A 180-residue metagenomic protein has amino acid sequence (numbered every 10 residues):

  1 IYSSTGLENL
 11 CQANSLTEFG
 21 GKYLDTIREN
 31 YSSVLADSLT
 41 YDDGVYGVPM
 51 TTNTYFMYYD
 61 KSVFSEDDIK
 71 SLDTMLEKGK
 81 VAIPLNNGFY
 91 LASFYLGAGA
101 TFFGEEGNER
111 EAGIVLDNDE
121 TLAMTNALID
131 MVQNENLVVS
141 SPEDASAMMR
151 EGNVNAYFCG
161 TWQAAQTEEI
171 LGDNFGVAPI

Functional and structural regions predicted by a protein language model:
Y2, Y59, C159: A conserved hydrophobic position in a structured secondary element of the catalytic/binding core that shapes
S3-F56, D67, E77, A178: Hinge/lid segment of periplasmic solute-binding proteins
S3-G6, S15, F19, D68-M75 (+6 more regions): Stable alpha-helical elements in mature extracytoplasmic
G6, M131-I180: Extracytoplasmic/periplasmic substrate-binding proteins
C11-N14, G79, L85, A98-F102 (+3 more regions): Sec/Tat-exported extracytoplasmic proteins
G44-Y55, D73-I114, E120, V154: Extracytoplasmic/periplasmic solute-binding protein
S62-K70, T101: Short helix-loop capping/hinge motifs at secondary-structure junctions, enriched in acidic/polar residues
R110-S141: Glycine-centered hinge/linker elements that transmit conformational signals in sensory and ligand-binding systems
